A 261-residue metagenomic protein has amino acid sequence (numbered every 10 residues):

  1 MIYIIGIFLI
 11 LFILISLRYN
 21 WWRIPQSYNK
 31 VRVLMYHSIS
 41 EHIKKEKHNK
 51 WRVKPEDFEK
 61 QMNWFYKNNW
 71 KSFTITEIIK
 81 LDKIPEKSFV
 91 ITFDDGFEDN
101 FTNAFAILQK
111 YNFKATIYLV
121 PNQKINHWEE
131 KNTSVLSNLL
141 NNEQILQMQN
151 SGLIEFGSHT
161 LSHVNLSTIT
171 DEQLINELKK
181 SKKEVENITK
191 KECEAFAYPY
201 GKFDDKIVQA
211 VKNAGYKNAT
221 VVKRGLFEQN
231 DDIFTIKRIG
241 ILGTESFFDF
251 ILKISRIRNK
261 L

Functional and structural regions predicted by a protein language model:
I2-F8, F12-I91, D99, S151 (+1 more regions): C-terminal active-site subregion of NodB/CE4 polysaccharide deacetylases
S38, F156-V164: Histidine-centered catalytic micro-motifs
Y66, A106-F113, N138-S158, K212: Acidic (Asp/Glu)-rich catalytic clusters
V90-I91, N126-L136, H163-D171: Surface-exposed cleft-lining segments at the edges of enzyme active sites
Y111-V135: A short, conserved beta-to-alpha structural element at the edge of catalytic cores that scaffolds binding
Y118-N122, L161, I239: Active-site-proximal beta-strand/loop segments in catalytic clefts of secreted hydrolases
S134-E143, E172-E177: Charged helix-capping and loop-helix junction motifs
